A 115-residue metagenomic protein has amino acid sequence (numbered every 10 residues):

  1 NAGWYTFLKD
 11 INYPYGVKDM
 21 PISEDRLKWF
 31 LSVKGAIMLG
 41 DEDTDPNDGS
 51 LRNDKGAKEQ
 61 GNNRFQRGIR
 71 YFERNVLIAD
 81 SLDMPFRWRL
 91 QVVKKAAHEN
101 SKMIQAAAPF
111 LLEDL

Functional and structural regions predicted by a protein language model:
N1-L77: The feature captures the conserved acid-bearing segment of alpha/beta-hydrolase catalytic domains
G49-R52, I69-L115: C-terminal catalytic histidine-bearing segment of alpha/beta-hydrolase fold enzymes
